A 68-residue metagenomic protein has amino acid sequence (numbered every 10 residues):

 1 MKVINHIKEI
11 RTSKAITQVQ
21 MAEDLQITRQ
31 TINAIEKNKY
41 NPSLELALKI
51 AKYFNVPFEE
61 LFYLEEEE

Functional and structural regions predicted by a protein language model:
M1-S13: A short, Lys/Arg-rich alpha-helix, primarily the initiator
T12, E23, K52: Alpha-helical residues within the helix-turn-helix
T12, Y40-N41: Short amphipathic helical patch at the helix-1/turn junction of helix-turn-helix
I16-T31: Short alpha-helical DNA-recognition segment
E45-E60: DNA major-groove recognition helix of helix-turn-helix/homeodomain DNA-binding modules
F62-E68: Short, charged recognition helix plus adjacent turn of helix-turn-helix-like nucleic-acid-binding domains
